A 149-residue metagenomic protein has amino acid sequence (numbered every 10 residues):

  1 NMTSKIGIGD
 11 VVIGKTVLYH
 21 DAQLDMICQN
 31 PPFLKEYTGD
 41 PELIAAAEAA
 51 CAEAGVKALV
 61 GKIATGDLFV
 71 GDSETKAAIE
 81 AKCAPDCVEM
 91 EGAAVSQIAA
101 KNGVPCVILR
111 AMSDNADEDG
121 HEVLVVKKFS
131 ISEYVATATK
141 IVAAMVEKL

Functional and structural regions predicted by a protein language model:
N1-L149: Glycine-rich phosphate- or other oxyanion-binding loops that anchor nucleotides, phosphorylated ligands
